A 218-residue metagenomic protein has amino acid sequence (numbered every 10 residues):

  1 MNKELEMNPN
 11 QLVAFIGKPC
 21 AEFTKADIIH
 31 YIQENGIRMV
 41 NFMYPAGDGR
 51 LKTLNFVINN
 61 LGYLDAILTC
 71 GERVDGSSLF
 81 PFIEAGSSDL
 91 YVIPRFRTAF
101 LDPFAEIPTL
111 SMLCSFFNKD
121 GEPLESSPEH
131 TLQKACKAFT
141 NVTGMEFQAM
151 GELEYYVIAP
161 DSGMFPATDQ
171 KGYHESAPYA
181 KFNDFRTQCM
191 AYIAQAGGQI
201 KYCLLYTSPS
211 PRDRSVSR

Functional and structural regions predicted by a protein language model:
M1-Y202: ATP/Mg2+-dependent ligation/transfer catalytic cores
N55, D213-R214: A very general structural signal that marks isolated residues within well-ordered alpha-helical segments
K137, R214-S215: Well-ordered, non-transmembrane segments within structured domains
Y206-D213: Conserved small/polar residues in nucleotide/adenosyl-binding loops
R218: Active-site neighborhood of thiol-dependent amide/isopeptide-bond enzymes
